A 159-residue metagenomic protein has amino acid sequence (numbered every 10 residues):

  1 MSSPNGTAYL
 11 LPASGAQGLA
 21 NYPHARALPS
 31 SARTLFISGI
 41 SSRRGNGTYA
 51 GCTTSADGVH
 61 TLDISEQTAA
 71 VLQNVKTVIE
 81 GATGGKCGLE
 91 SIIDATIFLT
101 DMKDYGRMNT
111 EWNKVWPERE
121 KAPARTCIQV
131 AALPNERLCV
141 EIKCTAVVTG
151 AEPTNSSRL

Functional and structural regions predicted by a protein language model:
M1-Q73, T77-I93, L99-L159: N-terminal presequence-like segments and the immediate start of the first folded domain
